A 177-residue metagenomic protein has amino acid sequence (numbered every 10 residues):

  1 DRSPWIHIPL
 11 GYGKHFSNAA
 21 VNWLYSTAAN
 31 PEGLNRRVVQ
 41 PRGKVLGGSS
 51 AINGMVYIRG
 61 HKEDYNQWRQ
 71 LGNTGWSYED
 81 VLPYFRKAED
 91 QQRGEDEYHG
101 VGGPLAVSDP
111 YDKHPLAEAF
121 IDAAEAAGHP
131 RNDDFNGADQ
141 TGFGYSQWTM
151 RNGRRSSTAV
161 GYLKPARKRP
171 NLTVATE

Functional and structural regions predicted by a protein language model:
D1-E177: N-terminal redox-cofactor-binding region of secreted/periplasmic oxidoreductases
